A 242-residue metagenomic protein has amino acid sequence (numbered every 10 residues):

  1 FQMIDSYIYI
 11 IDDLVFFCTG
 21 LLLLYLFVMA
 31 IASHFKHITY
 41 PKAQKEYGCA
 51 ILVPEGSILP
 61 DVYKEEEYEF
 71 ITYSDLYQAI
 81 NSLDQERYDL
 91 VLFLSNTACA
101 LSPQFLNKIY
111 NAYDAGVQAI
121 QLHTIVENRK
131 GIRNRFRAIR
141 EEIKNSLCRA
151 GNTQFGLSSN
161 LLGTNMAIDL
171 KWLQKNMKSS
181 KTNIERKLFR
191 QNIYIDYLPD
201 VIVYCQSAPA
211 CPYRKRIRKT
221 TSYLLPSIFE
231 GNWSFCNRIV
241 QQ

Functional and structural regions predicted by a protein language model:
F1-Y47: N-terminal membrane-anchoring/stem segments of glycan-assembly enzymes
I80-L90: Active-site nucleotide-sugar/metal-binding loop of Leloir-type enzymes
Y88-A98: Short beta-strand-to-loop acidic/aromatic patch adjacent to the donor-nucleotide binding site
I109-K178: Long helical/loop segments within the catalytic core of UDP-sugar-dependent glycosyltransferases, especially the large
R140-L147, P212-I239: Catalytic core of nucleotide-sugar-dependent glycosyltransferases
K178-R186: Acidic donor-binding loop at a coil-to-helix junction in glycosyltransferase catalytic cores that engages
E185-Y204: Catalytic donor-sugar/metal-binding loop of nucleotide-sugar-dependent glycosyltransferases
P199-K215: Active-site donor/metal-binding and catalytic loop motifs of nucleotide-sugar-dependent glycosylation enzymes
